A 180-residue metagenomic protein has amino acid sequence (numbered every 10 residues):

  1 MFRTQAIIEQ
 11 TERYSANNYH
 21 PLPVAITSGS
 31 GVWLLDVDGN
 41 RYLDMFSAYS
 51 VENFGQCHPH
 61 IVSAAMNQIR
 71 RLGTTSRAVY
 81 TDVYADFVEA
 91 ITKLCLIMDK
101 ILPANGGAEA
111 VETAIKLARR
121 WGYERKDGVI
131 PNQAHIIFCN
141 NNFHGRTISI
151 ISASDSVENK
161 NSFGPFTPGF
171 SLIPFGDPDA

Functional and structural regions predicted by a protein language model:
M1-S30, A78: Active-site-adjacent loop/helix segments that line or gate small-molecule/cofactor pockets in enzymes
R13, R41-V129, H135: Glycine-rich loop-to-alpha-helix module at the N-terminal edge of alpha/beta enzyme cores
V24-D44: Active-site and channel-lining beta-strand-loop segments that bind or position nucleotide-derived/phosphorylated
A25-T27, T92-L96, G128-I130, S162-P165: Solvent-exposed alpha-helices and their adjacent loops that cap or buttress functional pockets in soluble metabolic
I26, C57, V83, I173-G176: Short secondary-structure boundary/capping elements
W33, N53-F54, S171-L172: Short, well-ordered beta-strand elements within core beta-sheets of diverse protein domains
V37, M45, G106-G107, C139-N142 (+1 more regions): Fold-independent oxyanion-binding glycine-rich loops and adjacent beta-strand/coil segments at enzyme active sites
I130, C139-A180: PLP-dependent aminotransferase-class I/II
